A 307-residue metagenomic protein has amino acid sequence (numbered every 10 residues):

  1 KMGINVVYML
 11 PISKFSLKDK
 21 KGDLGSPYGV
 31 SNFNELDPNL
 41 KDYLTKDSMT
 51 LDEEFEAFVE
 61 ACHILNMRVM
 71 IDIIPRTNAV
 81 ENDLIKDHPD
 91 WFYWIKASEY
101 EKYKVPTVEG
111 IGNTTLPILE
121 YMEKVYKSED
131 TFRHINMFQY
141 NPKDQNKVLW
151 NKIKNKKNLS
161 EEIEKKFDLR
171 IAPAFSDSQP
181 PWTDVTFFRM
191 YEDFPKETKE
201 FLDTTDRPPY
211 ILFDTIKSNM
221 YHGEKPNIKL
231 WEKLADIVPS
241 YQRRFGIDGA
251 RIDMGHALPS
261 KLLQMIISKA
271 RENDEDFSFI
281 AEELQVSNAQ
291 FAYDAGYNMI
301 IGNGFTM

Functional and structural regions predicted by a protein language model:
K1, P226-R244: Short, acidic/polar
K1-E200, A257-V286: Acidic/aromatic-lined carbohydrate-recognition and catalytic surfaces of CAZymes acting on diverse glycans
S48, M220-W231: Short acidic-aromatic active-site loops that bind/stabilize oxyanions
M70, G249-D253: Short catalytic-loop micro-motif centered on adjacent basic/acidic residues
V185, R189-G223: N-terminal small/glycine-rich loop or linker at the start of catalytic domains across soluble metabolic enzymes
K199-R207, E272-M307: Glycan-recognition surfaces
